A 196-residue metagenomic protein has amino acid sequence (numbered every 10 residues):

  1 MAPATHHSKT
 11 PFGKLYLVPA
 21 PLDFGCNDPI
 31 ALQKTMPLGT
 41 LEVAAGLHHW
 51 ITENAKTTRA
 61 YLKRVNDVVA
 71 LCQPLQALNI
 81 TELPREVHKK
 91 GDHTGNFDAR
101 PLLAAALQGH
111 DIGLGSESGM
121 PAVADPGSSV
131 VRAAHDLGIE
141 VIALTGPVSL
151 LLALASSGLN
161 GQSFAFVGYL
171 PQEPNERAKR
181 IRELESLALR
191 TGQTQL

Functional and structural regions predicted by a protein language model:
A2-E86: Glycine-rich, flexible N-terminal cofactor/catalytic loop recognition
G13-L15, G109-G113, T194-Q195: Loop/turn-to-beta-strand initiation segments
L22-D23, K56, D111, E117-P121 (+1 more regions): Short glycine-rich anion-binding loops that position phosphate/pyrophosphate groups of nucleotides and phosphorylated
T52-E53, S116, A143-G146: General beta-strand structural signal in soluble alpha/beta enzymes
T81-G91, L170-P174: Conserved helicase motor
G91-L103: Glycine-rich, highly charged phosphate/nucleotide-binding loops
A124-D125, S129-L187: Class I SAM-dependent methyltransferase SAM-binding "motif I" and its flanking Rossmann-like core
L184-L196: Conserved anion/nucleotide-ligand pocket segment
